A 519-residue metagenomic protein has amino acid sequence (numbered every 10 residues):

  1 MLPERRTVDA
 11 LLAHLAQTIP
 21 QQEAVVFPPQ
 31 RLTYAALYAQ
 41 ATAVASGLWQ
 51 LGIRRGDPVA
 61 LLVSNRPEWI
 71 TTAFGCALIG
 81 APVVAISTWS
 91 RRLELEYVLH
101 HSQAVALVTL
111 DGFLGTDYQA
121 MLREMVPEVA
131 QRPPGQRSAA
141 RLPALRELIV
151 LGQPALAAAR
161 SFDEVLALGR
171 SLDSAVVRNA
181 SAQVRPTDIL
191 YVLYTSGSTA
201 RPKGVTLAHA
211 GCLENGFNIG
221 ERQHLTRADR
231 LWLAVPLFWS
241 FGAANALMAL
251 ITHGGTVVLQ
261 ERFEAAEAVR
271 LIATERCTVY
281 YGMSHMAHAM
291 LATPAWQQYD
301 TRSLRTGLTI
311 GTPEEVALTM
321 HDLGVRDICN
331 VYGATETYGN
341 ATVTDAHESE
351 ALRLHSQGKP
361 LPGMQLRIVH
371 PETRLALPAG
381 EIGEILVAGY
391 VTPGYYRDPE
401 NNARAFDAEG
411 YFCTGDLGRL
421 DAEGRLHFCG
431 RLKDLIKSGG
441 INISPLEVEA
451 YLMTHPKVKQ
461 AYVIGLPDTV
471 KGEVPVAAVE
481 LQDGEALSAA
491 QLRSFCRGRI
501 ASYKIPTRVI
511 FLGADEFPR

Functional and structural regions predicted by a protein language model:
L2-E4, A13, Q21-R66, I70-F74 (+3 more regions): Conserved AMP-binding/adenylate-forming core of the ANL superfamily
R5, P20, R141-L142, V150 (+5 more regions): Conserved pre-ATP/AMP-binding loop-to-beta segment of ANL
T33-A36, Q183, L190-E214: Conserved AMP-binding A3 loop
L51, A81-A167, D483-E485: Structural core segment of the AMP-binding/adenylate-forming
G80, L213-L233, F238-V279, A289-T293: Conserved AMP-binding/adenylation subdomain of ANL enzymes
S90-Y97, L107-D111, Y280, L366 (+5 more regions): AMP-binding/adenylate-forming catalytic core of the ANL superfamily
A167, T252, V269, T274-G282 (+2 more regions): Gly/Ser/Thr-rich phosphate-binding loop
K359-G363, T373-A405, I443: Conserved ATP/PPi-binding loop(s) of AMP-dependent carboxylate-activating enzymes
